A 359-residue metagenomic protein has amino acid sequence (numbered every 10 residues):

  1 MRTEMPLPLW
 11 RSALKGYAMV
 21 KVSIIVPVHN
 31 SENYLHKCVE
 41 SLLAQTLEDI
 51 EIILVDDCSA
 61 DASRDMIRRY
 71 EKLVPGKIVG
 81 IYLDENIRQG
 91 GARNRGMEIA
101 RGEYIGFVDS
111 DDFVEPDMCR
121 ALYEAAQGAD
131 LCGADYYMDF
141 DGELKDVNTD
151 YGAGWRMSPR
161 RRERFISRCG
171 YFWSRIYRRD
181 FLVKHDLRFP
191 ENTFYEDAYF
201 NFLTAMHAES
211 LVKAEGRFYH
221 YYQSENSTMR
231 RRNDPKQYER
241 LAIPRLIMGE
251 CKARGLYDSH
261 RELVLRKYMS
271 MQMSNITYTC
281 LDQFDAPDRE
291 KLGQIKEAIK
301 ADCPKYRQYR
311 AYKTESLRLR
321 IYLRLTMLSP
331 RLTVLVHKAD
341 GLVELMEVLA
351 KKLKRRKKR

Functional and structural regions predicted by a protein language model:
V20-S23, E51, Y199: Cell-envelope/extracellular polymer assembly enzymes that use nucleotide-activated donors
N30-A44: Short, well-formed alpha-helical segments that are part of the catalytic scaffolds of diverse glycosyltransferases
Y34-H36, D61-Y70, F113, D117: Acidic helix N-cap motif at the loop->helix transition within catalytic regions of sugar-transfer enzymes
S41, E48, D56-M66, E85 (+1 more regions): A conserved acidic beta->alpha catalytic loop
L83-A100, F107: Glycine-rich, basic loop-to-helix element that forms the pyrophosphate-binding segment of sugar-nucleotide handling
Q89-A92, S110-A214, Y222-P235: Donor-binding/catalytic cores of nucleotide-activated saccharide and glycerol-phosphate transferases/polymerases
R217-S224, R231-D258, S274-Y306: Catalytic core of nucleotide-sugar-dependent glycosyltransferases
D282-R359: Membrane-interface aromatic/basic loop that binds lipid-linked glycans or pyrophosphate carriers, typified by
